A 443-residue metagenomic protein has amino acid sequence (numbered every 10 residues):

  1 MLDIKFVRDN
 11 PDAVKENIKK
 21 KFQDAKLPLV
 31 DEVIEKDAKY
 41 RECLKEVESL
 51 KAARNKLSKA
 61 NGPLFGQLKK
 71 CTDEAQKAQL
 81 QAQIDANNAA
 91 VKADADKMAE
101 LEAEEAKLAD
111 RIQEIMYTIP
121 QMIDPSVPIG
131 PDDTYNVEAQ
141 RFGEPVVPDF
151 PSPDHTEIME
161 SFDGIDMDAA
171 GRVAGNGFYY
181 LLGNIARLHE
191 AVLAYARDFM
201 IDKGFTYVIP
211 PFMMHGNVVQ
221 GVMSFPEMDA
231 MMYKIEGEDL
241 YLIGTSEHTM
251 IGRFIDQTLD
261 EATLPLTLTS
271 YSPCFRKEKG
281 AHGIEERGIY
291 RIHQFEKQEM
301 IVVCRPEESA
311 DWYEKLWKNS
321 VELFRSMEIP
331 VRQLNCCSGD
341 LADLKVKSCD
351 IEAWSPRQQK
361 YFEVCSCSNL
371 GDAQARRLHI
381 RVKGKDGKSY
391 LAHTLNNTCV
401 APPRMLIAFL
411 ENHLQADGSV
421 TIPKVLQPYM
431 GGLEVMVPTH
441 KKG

Functional and structural regions predicted by a protein language model:
M1-V146, E160, G164: N-terminal alpha-helical targeting/anchoring segments
L27, R141-G443: TRNA-recognition modules of translation machinery and tRNA-sensing kinases, especially anticodon-binding
